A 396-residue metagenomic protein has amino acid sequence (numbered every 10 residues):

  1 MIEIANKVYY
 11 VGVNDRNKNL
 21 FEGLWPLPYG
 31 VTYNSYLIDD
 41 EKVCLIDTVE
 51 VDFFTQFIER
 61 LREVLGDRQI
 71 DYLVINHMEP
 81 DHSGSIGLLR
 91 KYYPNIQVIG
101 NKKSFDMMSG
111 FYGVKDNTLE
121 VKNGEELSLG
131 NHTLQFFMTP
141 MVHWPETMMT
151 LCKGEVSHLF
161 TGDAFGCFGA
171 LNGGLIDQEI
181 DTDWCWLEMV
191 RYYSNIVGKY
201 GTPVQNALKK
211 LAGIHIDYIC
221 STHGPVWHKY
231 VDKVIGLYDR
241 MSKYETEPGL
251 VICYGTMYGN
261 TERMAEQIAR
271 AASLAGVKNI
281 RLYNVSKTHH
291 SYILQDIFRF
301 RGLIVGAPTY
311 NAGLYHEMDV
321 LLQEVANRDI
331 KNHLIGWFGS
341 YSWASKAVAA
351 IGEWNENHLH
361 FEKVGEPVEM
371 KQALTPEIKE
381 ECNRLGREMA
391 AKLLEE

Functional and structural regions predicted by a protein language model:
I2-N6, I99-T147, N206: Metallo-beta-lactamase
I2-R62, M149-T161, L250, T261: Conserved beta-strand hairpin/beta-sheet module of binuclear metal-dependent hydrolase folds, prominently
E41, D52-I99: Active-site metal-binding motif and surrounding structural segment of the metallo-beta-lactamase
K42-C44, Y72, H132, V156-F160 (+4 more regions): Structural motif
I46-T48, I70-M78, V98-N101, L159-D163 (+1 more regions): Active-site neighborhood of phospho(di)ester-bond hydrolases with catalytic His/Asp-centered motifs
S85, H289-I293: Short acidic active-site motifs
L171, L175, I180-I219, H223-V226 (+2 more regions): FMN-binding flavodoxin-like domain, especially the glycine-rich phosphate-binding loop
H223-E247: Terminal amphipathic helices with adjacent charged low-complexity linkers/tails
